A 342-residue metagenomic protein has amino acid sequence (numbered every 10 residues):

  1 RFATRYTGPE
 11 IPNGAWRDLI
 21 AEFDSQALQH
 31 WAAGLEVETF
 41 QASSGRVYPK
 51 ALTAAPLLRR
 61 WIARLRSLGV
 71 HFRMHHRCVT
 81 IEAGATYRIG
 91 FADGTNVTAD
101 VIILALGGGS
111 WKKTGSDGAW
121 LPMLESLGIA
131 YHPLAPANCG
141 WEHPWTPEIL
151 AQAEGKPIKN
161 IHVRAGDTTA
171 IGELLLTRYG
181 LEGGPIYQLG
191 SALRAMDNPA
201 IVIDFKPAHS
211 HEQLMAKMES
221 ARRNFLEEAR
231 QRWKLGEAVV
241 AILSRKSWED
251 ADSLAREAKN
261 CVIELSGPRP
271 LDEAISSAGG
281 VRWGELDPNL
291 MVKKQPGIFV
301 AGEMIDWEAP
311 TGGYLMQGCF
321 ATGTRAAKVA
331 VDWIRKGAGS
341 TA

Functional and structural regions predicted by a protein language model:
R1-G8, E38, I129-A135, C139-S253: An anion/pyrophosphate-binding glycine-rich loop and adjacent beta-alpha core in soluble alpha-beta enzymes
R1-H71: Conserved N-terminal/central alpha/beta ligand/cofactor-binding core
L68-R73, G94-T98: Glycine-rich phosphate-binding loop signature in dinucleotide/nucleotide-binding domains
F72-Y87: A conserved short coil-to-beta-strand element within the FAD-binding core of flavoproteins
M74, A238-E308: A glycine-rich dinucleotide-binding beta-alpha-beta segment and adjacent secondary-structure elements that constitute
C78, N96-S116, L124-E125, L174-Y179 (+2 more regions): Short hydrophobic core segments
A92-G94, D167: Glycine-centered tight beta-turn/hairpin loop motif at sheet-sheet or coil-to-beta transitions
G108-L127, V292, D306-A338: A conserved FAD-binding loop/helix module that cradles the flavin
